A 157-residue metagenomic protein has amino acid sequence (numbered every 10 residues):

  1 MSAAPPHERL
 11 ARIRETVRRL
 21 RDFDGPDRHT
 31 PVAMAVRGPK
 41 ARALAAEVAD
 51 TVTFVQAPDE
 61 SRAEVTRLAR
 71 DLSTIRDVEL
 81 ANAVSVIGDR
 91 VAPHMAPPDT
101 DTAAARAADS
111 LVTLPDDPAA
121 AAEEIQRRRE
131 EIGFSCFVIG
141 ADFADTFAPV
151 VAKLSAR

Functional and structural regions predicted by a protein language model:
M1-R157: Active-site-adjacent structural elements that line small-molecule/cofactor binding pockets in enzymes
